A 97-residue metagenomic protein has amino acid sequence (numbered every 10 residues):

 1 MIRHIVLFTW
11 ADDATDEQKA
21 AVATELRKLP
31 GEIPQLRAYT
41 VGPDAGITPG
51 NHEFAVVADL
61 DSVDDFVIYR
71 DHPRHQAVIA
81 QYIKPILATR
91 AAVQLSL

Functional and structural regions predicted by a protein language model:
M1, L7-T9, Q35, Q81: Secondary-structure boundary/capping motif
R3-T9, P43-R70: Short, well-ordered beta-strand segments in beta-rich or mixed alpha/beta enzyme and ligand-binding folds
T9-W10, E25, Q81, S96: A periodicity- and composition-biased signal for non-globular, repetitive helical segments
A14-E17, V67-Y69: A generic structural signal for short coil/turn motifs at secondary-structure boundaries
D16-T40, R74-I83: Short amphipathic alpha-helical segments
E32-P34, D59-A92: An amphipathic, aromatic/His-enriched active-site/gating alpha helix that lines ligand/cofactor pockets
T40-P49, A80-L97: Glycine-rich beta-strand-turn "strand-cap" elements at beta-sheet edges
